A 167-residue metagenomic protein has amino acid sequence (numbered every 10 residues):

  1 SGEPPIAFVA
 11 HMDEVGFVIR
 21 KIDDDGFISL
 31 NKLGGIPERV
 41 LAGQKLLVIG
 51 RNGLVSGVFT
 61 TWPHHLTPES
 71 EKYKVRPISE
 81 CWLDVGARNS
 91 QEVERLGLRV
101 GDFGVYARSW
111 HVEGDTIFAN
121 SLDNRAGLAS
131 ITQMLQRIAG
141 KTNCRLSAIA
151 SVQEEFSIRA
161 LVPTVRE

Functional and structural regions predicted by a protein language model:
S1-E167: N-terminal hydrophobic/helix-forming segments and targeting peptides
